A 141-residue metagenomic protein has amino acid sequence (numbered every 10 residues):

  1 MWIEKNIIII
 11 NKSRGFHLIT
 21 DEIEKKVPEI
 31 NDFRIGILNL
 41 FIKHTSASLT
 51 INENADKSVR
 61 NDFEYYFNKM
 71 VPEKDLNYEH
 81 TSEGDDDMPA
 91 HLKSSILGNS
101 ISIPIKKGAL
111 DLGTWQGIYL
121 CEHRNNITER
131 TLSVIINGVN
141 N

Functional and structural regions predicted by a protein language model:
M1-N141: Active-site histidine-anchored catalytic micro-motif
